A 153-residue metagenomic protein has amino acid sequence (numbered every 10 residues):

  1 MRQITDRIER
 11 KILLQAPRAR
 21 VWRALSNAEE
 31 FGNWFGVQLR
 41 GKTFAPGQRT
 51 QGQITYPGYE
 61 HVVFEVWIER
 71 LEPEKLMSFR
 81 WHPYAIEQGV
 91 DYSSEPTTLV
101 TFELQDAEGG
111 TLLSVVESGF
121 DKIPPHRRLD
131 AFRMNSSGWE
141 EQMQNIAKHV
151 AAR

Functional and structural regions predicted by a protein language model:
M1-E9: Short acidic N-proximal helix/loop "leader" segments that mark the beginning of a domain or an inter-domain linker
E9, E29-V63, L76: Short beta-edge strand/loop motif at the mouth of beta-sheet-based domains
R10-I12, F64-R70, T97-Q105: Hydrophobic/aromatic beta-strand elements that line small-molecule binding cavities or substrate pockets in beta-rich
Q15-W34: Amphipathic alpha-helical segments
R18-A19, E69-M77, E103-L112: A short, structured loop/turn motif at beta-sheet edges
V21-W22, F31, T50-G52, I68 (+4 more regions): Hydrophobic pocket/interface hotspot
H82-E87, V116-I123: Short, solvent-exposed aromatic-acidic interface loops
G119-R153: A conserved amphipathic terminal alpha-helix motif
